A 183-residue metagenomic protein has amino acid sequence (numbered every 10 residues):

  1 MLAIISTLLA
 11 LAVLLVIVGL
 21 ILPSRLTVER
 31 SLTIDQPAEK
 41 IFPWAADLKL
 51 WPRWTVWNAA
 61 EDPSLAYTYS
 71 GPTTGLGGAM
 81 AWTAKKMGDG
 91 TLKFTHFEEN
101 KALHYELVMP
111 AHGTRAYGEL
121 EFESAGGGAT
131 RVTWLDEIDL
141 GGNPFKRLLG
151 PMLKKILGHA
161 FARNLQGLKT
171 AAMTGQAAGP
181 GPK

Functional and structural regions predicted by a protein language model:
M1-L11, L15, I21, K40 (+2 more regions): Terminal "cap-and-tail" regions of soluble proteins that handle hydrophobic small molecules
A3-P72: Hydrophobic ligand-binding cavity/cleft-lining segments
I4-I5, L50-R53, D62-Y117, R131 (+2 more regions): Glycine-rich portal/gate segments that line the openings of hydrophobic small-molecule binding cavities
L26, L107, L149-L153: Residue-level detector of alpha-helix boundaries and kinks
I34, W44, M87-G88, K154 (+1 more regions): Solvent-exposed, acidic/flexible segments
P37, D47-L50, E99, L157 (+1 more regions): Amphipathic alpha-helical protein-protein interaction surfaces
H96, L120-G126: Short, low-complexity Ser/Thr-rich regulatory SLiMs
